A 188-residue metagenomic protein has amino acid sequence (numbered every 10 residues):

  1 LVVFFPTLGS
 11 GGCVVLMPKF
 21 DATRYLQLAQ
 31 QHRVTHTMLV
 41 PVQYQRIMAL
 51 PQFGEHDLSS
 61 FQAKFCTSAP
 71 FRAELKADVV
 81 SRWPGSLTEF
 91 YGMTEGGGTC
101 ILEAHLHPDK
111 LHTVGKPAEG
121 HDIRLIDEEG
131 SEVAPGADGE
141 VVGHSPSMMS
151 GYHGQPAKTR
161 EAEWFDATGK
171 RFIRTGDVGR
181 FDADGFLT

Functional and structural regions predicted by a protein language model:
L1-G9: Conserved coil-to-alpha-helix start sites within the AMP-binding
G9-G12, Q31-L39, M48-D109, D122 (+1 more regions): Gly/Ser/Thr-rich phosphate-binding loop
G12-H32, P41-Q43: ATP-dependent adenylate-forming carboxylate-activation enzymes
D21, Q43-Y44, F71, M148: Alpha-helix capping/helix-boundary segments
H107-T113, A162-W164: Short, P/G- and charge-enriched loop/turn segments at secondary-structure junctions
K116-G120, I173: Short coil-to-beta-strand transition motifs
E132-G136, V142-T188: Conserved ATP-binding/catalytic segment of the ANL
